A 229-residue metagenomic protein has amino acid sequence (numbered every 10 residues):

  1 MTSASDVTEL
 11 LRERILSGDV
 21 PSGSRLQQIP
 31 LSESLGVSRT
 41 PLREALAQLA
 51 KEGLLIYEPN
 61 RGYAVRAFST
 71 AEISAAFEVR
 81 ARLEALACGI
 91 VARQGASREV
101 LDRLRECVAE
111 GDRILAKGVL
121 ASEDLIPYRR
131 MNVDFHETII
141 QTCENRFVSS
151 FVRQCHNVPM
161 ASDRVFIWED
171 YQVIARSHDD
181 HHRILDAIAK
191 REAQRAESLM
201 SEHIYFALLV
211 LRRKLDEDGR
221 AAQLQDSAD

Functional and structural regions predicted by a protein language model:
M1-R93, L208, R212-D229: Short linear motifs at protein or domain termini
T2, I126, I174-A175: Short helix-capping and inter-helix turn/linker motifs at the boundaries of alpha-helical repeat units
S5, A81, R105, A175-D179: Amphipathic alpha-helical repeat elements characteristic of tetratricopeptide repeat
T70-S74, A92-S97, V119-E123, E144 (+2 more regions): A ubiquitous short alpha-helical element
R98-R164, H178-D186, R195-L209: Conserved amphipathic alpha-helical segments that form helical-bundle/coiled-coil interaction surfaces
